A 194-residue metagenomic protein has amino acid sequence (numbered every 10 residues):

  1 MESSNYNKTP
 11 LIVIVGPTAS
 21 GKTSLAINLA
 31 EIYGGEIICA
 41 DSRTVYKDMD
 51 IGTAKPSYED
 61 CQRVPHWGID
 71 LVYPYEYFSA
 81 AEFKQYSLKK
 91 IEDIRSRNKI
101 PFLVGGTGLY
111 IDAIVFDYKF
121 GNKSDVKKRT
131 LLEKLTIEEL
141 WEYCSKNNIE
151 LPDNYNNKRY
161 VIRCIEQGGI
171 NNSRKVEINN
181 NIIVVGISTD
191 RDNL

Functional and structural regions predicted by a protein language model:
M1-L194: Phosphate/pyrophosphate-binding catalytic cores of soluble transferases and nucleic-acid-acting enzymes
